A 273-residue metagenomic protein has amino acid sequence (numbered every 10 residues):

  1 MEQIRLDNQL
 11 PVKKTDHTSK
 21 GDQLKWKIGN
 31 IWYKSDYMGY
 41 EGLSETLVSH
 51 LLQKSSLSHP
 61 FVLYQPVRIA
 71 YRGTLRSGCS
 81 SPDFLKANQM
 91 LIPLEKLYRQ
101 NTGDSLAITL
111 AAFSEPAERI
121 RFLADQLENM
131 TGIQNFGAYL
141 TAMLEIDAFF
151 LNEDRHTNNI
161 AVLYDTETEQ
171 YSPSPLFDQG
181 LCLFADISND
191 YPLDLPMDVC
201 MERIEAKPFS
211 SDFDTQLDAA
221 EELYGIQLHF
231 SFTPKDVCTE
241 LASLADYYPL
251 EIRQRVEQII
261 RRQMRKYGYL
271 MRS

Functional and structural regions predicted by a protein language model:
M1-L106: Conserved ATP-binding subdomain of kinase catalytic cores across diverse folds
I28, Y33, Y64, S81 (+4 more regions): Generic structural hydrophobic/aromatic packing signal, biased to beta-strands
D36-Y37, Q53, E167-S273: C-terminal catalytic region of ATP-dependent kinase domains
E41, E45, Y139, E153-H156 (+1 more regions): Active-site-proximal structural scaffolding
S56-P60, D154, L270: Short helix-capping/linker segments at secondary-structure and domain boundaries
V62-Y71, H156-T166, S273: Short alpha-helical "patches" and their helix-cap loops
F84-L144, Y248-Q254, K266-G268: ATP-dependent phospho-/nucleotidyl transfer catalytic cores
E118-A185: Conserved kinase catalytic-core segment
